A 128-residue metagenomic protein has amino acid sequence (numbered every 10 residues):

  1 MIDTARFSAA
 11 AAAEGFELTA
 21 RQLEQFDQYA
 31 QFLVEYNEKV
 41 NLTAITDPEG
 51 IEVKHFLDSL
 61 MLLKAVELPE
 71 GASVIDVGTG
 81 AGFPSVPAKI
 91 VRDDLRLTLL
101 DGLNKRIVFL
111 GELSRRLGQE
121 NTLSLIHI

Functional and structural regions predicted by a protein language model:
I2-P69, R115-L117: Class I SAM-dependent transferase core
F16, A72, L95, E120-T122: A structural micro-motif
E70-G78: Conserved class I S-adenosyl-L-methionine
A81-D94: Conserved SAM-binding loop of SAM-dependent methyltransferases across substrates and taxa, primarily the Class I
R96-D101: Conserved SAM-binding motif I beta-strand of class I
R106-V108: Short alpha-helix immediately C-terminal to the canonical SAM-binding loop
G111-T122: Short, conserved SAM-binding/catalytic segment of Class I S-adenosyl-L-methionine-dependent methyltransferases
I126-I128: Conserved small/polar residues in nucleotide/adenosyl-binding loops
